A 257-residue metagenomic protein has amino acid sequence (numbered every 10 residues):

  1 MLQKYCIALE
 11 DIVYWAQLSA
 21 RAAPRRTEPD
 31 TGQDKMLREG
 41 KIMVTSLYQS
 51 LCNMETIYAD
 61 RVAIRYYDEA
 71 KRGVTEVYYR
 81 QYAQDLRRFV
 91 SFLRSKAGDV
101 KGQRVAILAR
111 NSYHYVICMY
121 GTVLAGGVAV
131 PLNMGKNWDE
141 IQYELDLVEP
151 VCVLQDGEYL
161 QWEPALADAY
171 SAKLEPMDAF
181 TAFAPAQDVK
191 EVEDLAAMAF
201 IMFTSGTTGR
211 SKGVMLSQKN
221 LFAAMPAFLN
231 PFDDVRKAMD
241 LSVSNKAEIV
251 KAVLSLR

Functional and structural regions predicted by a protein language model:
C6-A8, I12-R21, R26-Y48, Y67: Flexible, non-catalytic linker and terminal segments flanking ANL/adenylate-forming cores
W15, P24, L124-V192: Structural core segment of the AMP-binding/adenylate-forming
K41-Y66, Q84, A199: A short N-terminal helical cap/helix-turn-helix that marks the beginning of AMP-binding/adenylate-forming
C52, R94, Y113-L132, I141-Q142 (+2 more regions): Hydrophobic alpha-helical segments in the ANL/AMP-binding
A59-V62, A186-F203, G209-R210, R236-L256: Conserved pre-ATP/AMP-binding loop-to-beta segment of ANL
I64-D99, Q103-S112, V116, Y120 (+2 more regions): Conserved AMP-binding/adenylate-forming core of the ANL superfamily
E76-R80, A199-P226, V235-S242: Conserved AMP-binding A3 loop
K136-W162, F183-A184, A224-R257: Conserved ATP-dependent adenylate/AMP-binding module captured primarily in the ANL superfamily
